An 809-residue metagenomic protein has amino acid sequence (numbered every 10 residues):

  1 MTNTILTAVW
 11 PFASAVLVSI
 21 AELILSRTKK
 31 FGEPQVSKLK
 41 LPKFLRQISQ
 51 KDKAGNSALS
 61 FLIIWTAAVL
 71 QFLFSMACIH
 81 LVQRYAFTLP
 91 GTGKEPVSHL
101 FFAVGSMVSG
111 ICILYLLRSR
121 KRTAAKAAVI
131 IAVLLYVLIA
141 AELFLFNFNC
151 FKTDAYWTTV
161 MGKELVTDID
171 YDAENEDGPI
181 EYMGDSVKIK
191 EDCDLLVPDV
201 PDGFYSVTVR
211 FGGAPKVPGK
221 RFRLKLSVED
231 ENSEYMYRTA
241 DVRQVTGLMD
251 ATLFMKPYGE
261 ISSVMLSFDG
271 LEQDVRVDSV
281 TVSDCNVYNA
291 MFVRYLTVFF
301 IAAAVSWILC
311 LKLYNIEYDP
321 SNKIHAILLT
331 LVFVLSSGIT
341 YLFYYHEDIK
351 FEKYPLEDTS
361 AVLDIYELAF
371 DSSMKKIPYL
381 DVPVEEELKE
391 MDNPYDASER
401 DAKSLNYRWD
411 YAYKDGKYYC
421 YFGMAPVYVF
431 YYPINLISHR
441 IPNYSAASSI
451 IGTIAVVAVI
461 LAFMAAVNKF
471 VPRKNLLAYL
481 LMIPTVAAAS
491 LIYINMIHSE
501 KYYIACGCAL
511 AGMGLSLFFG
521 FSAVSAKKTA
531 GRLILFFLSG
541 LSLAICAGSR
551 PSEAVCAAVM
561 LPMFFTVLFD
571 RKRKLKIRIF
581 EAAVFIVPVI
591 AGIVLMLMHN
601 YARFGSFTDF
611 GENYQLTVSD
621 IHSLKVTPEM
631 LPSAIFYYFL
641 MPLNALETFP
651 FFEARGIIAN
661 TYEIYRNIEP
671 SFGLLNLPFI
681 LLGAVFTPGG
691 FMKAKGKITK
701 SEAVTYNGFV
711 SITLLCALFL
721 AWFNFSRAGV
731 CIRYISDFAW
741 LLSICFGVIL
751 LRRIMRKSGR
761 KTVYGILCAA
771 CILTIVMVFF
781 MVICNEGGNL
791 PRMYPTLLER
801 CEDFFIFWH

Functional and structural regions predicted by a protein language model:
N3-V69, H99-F146, Y295-V362, L477-Y479 (+3 more regions): Start-transfer (signal-anchor) and selected internal transmembrane alpha helices of multi-pass inner/ER membrane
V18-I20, F652, G656-Y665, E669-A703 (+2 more regions): Hydrophobic, aromatic-rich transmembrane alpha-helices and their immediate juxtamembrane boundary segments
K375-F422, V486-I497, S619-I621, K625 (+1 more regions): Interfacial juxtamembrane loops and adjacent helix segments that form the catalytic/substrate-binding surfaces
R408-I450, K469-R473, N495, S499 (+1 more regions): Juxtamembrane segments of multi-pass membrane glycosylation machinery that transfer sugars from lipid-linked donors
N443-P472, L515-F519: Transmembrane-helix motifs of polytopic, lipid-linked glycan transferases
C508-K527, L538, L543, A557-M560 (+1 more regions): Specific aromatic-rich, kink-prone transmembrane helix
I534-R550, A557, P588-M596: Membrane-interface alpha helices of multi-pass inner-membrane proteins
C556-I593: Perimembrane helix-loop-helix junctions
